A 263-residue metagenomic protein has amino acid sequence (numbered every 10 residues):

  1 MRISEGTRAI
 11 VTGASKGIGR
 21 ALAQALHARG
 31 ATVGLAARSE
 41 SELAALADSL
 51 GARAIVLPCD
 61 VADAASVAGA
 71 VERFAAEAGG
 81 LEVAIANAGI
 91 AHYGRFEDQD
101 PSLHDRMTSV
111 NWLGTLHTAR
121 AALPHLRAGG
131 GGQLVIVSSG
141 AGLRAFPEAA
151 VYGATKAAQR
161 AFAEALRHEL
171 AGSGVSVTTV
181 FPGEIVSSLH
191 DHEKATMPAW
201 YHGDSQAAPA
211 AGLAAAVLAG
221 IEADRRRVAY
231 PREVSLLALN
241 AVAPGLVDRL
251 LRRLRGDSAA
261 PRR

Functional and structural regions predicted by a protein language model:
S15-K16: Conserved glycine-rich cofactor-binding loop
R29-L46: Conserved glycine-rich Rossmann-like NAD(P)H-binding loop of the short-chain dehydrogenase/reductase
C59-G69, P101: The beta1-alpha1 cofactor-binding region of Rossmann-like NAD(H)/NADP(H)-dependent oxidoreductases
R95-F96, D100-D105, L116: Substrate-binding pocket helix/loop in short-chain dehydrogenase/reductase
A119, T155: Active-site helix of classical SDR
S139: Residue(s) in the substrate-gating loop at a strand-loop-helix junction that position the organic substrate next
H168-R232: SDR active-site lid
